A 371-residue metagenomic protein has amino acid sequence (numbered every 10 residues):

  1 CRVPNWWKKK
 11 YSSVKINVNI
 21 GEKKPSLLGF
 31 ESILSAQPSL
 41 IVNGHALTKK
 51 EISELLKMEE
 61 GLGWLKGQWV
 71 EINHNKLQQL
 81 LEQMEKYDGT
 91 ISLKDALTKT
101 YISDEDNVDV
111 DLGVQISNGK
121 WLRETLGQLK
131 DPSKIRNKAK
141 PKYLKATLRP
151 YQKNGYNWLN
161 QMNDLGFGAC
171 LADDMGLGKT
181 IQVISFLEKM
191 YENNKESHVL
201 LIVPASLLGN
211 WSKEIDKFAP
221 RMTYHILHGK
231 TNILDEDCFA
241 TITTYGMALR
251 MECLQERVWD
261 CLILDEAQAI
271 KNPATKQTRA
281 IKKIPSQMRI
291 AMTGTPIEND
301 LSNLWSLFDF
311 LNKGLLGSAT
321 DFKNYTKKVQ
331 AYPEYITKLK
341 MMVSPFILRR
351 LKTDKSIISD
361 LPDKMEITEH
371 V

Functional and structural regions predicted by a protein language model:
C1-Q128: Accessory nucleic-acid engagement/destabilization modules that flank
L55, L80, G155-Y156, L339: A structural signal for short hydrophobic/aromatic patches embedded in well-ordered alpha helices
Q115-E334, K340-L361, M365-I367, V371: ASCE P-loop NTPase motor core, strongest for the SF2 helicase catalytic module
